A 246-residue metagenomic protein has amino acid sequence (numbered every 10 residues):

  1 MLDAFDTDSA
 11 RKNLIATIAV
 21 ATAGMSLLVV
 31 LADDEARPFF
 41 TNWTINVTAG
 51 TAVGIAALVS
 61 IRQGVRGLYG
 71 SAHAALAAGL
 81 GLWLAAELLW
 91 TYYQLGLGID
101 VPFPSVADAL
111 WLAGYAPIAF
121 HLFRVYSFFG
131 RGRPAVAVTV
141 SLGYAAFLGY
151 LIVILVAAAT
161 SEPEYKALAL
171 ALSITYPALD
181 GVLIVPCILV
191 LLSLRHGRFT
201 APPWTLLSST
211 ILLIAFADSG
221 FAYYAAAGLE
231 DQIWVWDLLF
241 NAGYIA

Functional and structural regions predicted by a protein language model:
M1-A246: Polytopic alpha-helical membrane-helix bundles and their juxtamembrane interface segments in multi-pass membrane
